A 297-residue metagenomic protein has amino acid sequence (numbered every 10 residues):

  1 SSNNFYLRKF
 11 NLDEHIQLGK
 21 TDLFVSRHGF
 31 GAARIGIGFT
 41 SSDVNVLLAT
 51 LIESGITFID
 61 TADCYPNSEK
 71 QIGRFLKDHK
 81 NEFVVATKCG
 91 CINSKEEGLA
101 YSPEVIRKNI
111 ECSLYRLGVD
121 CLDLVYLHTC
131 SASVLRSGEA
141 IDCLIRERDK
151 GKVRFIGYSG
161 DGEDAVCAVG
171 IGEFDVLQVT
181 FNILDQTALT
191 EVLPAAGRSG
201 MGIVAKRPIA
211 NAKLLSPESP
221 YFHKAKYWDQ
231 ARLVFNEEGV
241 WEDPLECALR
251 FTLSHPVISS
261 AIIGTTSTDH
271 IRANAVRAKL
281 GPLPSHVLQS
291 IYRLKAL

Functional and structural regions predicted by a protein language model:
S1-V84: N-terminal binding-site loop/beta-alpha segment at the start of enzyme catalytic domains that lines or forms
L18, F30, I59, I72 (+9 more regions): Conserved, mostly hydrophobic/aromatic
G31-S42, I92-R107, S133, V234-E238: Active-site mouth loops of central-metabolism enzymes
A33-I35, A62-C64, K88-I92, L127-C130 (+4 more regions): Active-site beta-loop-alpha junctions enriched in small/polar residues
L48, I72-G73, I141-I145, L189-P194 (+1 more regions): Short amphipathic alpha-helical segments and helix-helix/interface helices
I52, I56-D60, I171, V176 (+1 more regions): Structured C-terminal cap/extension of enzyme domains
E53, K95-T187, E191, M201 (+1 more regions): Glycine/proline-rich, positively charged, aromatic-decorated active-site loop/lid region on the catalytic face
